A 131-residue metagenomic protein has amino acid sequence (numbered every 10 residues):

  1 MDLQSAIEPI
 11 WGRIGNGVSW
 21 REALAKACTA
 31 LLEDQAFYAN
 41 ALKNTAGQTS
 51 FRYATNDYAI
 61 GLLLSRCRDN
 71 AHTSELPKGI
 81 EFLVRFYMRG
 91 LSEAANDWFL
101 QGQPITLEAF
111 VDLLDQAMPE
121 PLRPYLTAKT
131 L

Functional and structural regions predicted by a protein language model:
M1-I14, A41, S50-L63: Alpha-helical DNA-contacting segments of helix-turn-helix folds
E8-N40, G47-Q48: Hydrophobic alpha-helical connector segments
I10-R13, Y38-L42, N70-A71, W98-G102: Secondary-structure edge/capping motif, primarily at the C-terminal ends of alpha-helices and the immediately following
G17, R21, E81, L107-V111: Short, structured helix-loop boundary elements
T29-E33, N56, V84-D97, D112-P119: An amphipathic alpha-helical interaction segment
G47-T73, K78-E93, R123: Amphipathic alpha-helical packing segments from all-alpha helical-bundle domains
S65-R68, D97-L131: C-terminal peripheral helix-coil segments that are non-catalytic and often amphipathic
